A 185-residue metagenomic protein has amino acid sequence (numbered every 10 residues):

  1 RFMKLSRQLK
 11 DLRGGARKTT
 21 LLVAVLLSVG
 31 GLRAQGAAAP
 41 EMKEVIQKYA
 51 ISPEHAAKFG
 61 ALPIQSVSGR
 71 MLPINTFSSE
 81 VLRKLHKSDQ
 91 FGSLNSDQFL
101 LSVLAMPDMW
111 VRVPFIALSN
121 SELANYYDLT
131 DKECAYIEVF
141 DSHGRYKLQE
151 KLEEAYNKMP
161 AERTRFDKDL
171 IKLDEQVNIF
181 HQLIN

Functional and structural regions predicted by a protein language model:
R1-T19: Juxtamembrane interface at the cytosolic side of transmembrane helices
F2, S28-R33: Hydrophobic membrane-targeting alpha-helices
R13-G15, V23, R33-A38: Residue-level detector of intrinsically disordered, flexible termini and proteolytic processing junctions
T20-G30: Bacterial N-terminal signal peptides
Q35-N185: Soluble extramembrane regions of membrane proteins in the secretory/endomembrane system
